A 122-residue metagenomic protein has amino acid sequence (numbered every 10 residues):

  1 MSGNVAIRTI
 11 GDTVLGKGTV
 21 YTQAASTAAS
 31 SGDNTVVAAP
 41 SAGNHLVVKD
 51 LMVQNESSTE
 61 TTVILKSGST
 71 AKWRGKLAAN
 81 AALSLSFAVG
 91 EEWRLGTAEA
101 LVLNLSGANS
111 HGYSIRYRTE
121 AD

Functional and structural regions predicted by a protein language model:
M1-D122: Beta-strand-centric surfaces of beta-sandwich/beta-rich domains
